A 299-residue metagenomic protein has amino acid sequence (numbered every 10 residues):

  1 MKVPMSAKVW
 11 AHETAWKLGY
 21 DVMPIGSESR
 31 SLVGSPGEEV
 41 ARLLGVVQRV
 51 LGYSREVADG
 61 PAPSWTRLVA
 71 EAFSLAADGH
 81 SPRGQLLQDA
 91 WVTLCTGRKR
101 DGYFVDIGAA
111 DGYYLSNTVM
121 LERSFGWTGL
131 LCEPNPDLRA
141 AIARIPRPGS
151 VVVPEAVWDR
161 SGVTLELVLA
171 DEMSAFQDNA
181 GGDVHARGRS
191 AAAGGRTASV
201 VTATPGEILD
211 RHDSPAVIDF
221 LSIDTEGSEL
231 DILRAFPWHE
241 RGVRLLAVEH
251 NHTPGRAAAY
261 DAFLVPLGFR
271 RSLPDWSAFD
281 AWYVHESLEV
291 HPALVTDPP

Functional and structural regions predicted by a protein language model:
K2-P299: Phosphate/nucleotide-binding beta-alpha loop and adjacent structural elements of enzyme active sites
